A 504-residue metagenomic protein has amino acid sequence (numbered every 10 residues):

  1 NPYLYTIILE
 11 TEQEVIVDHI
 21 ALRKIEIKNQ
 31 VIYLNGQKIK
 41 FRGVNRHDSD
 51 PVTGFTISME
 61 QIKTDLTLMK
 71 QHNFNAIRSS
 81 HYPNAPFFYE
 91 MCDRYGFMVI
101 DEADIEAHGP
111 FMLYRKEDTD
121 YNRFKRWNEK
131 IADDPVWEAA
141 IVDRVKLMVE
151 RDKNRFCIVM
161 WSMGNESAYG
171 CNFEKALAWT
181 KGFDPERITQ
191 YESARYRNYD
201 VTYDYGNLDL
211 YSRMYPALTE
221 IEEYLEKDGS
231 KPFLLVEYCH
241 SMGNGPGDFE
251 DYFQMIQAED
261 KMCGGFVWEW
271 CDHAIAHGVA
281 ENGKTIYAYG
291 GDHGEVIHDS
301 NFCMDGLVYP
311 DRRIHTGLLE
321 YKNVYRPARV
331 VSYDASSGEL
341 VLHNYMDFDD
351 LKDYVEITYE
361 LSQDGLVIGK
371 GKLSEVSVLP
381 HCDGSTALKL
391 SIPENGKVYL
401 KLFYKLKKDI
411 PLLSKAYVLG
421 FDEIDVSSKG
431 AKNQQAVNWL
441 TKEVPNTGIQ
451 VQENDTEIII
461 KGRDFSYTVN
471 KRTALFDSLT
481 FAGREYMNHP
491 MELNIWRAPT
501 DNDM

Functional and structural regions predicted by a protein language model:
N1-K28, E394-V451: Extended acidic/polar, glycine-enriched regions that form or flank non-catalytic beta-rich accessory modules
I7, E339-S374, S385-L388, G396-K407: Beta-strand-rich binding/interaction modules
T11, L34-N35, Q363, G462 (+1 more regions): Structural motif
I16-V341, Y345-D353, T358-L366: Extended substrate-binding grooves/exosites of carbohydrate-active enzymes
I32-V52, K63-D65, Q434-R463: Compositionally biased low-complexity segments at domain edges in trafficked proteins and select soluble regulators
F302-P310, T316-N323, S332-S337, E423-A431 (+1 more regions): Membrane engagement elements in two modes
Y333-A335, V378-S385, N395: Solvent-exposed, conformationally flexible loop/turn segments
S414-E423, E457-M504: Acidic-aromatic substrate-binding/catalytic surfaces of carbohydrate-active enzymes
